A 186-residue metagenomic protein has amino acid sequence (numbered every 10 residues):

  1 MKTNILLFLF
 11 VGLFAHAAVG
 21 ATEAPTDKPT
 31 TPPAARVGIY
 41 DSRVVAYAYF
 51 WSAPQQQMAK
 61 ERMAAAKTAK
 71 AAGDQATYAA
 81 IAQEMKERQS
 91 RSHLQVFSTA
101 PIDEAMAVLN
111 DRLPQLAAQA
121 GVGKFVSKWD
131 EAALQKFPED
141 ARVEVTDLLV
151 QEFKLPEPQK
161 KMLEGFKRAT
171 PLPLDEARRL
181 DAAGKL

Functional and structural regions predicted by a protein language model:
M1-N4: Positively charged n-region of N-terminal signal peptides that target proteins for export
L7-A15: Bacterial N-terminal signal peptides
H16-G20: Sec/Tat signal peptide C-region and signal peptidase I cleavage site
A21-L186: Amphipathic, charged alpha-helical segments and their helix-to-coil junctions in extracytoplasmic/peripheral assemblies
